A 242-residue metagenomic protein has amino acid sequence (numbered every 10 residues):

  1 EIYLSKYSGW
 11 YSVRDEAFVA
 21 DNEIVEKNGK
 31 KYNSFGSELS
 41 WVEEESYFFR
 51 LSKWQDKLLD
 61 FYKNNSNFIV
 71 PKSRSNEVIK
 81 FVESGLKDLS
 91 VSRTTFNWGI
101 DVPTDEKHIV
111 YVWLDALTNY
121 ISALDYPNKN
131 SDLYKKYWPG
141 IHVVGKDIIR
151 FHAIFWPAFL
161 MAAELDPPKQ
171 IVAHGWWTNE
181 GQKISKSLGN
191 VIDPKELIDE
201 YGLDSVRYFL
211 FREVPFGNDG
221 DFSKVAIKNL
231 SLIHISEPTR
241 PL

Functional and structural regions predicted by a protein language model:
E1, G9, S75, G145 (+1 more regions): Conserved short loop/turn motifs at secondary-structure junctions
E1-F61, S66-N67: N-terminal, positively charged nucleic-acid-binding surface of large information/translation enzymes
G9-E16, G175-W177, V225-N229: A glycine-rich phosphate-binding loop feature that marks nucleotide/adenosyl-phosphate handling sites
V19-E23, D88, S223-K224, L232: Alpha-helix boundary/capping detector
K27-N28, V191, F209, N229-S231: Short, intrinsically disordered/low-complexity patches at protein termini and at juxtamembrane boundaries
Y47-K224: Alpha-helical recognition segments enriched in aromatics with Gly/Pro capping that present substrate-recognition
I233-L242: Single conserved hydrophobic/aromatic residue that forms the stacking wall/gate of nucleotide- or nucleobase-binding
